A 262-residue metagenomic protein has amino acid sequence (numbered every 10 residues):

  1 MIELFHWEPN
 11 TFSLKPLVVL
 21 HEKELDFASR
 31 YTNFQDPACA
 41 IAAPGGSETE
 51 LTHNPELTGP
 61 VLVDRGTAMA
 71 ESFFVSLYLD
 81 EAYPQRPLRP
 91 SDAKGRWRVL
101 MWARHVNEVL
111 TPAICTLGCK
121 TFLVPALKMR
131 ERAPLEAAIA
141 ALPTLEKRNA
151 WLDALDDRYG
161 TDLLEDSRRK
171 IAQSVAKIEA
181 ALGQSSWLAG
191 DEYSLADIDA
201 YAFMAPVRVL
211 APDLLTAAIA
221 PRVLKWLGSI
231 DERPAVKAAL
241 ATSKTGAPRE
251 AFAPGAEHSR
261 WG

Functional and structural regions predicted by a protein language model:
M1-P143, E257-H258: GST-like domain detector, emphasizing the conserved glutathione-binding G-site in the N-terminal thioredoxin-like
L14-E22, L57, A154-L164, L240: Short low-complexity stretches enriched in small and charged residues
K15-L17, Y31, A38-C39, A189-E192 (+1 more regions): C-terminal or late-domain output modules
L62, V99, I178, D197 (+1 more regions): Residue-level signal for nonpolar/aromatic packing positions in well-ordered secondary structure
L110-G228: GST-like fold's C-terminal all-alpha helical module
